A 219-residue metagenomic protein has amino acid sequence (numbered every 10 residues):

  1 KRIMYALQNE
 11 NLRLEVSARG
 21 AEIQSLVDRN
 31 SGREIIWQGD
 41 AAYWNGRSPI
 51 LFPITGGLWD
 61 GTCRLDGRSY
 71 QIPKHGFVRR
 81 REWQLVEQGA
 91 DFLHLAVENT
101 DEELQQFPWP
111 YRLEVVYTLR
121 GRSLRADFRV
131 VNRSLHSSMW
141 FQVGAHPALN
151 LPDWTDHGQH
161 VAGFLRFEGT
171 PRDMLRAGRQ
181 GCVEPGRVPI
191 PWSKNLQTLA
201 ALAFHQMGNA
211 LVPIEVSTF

Functional and structural regions predicted by a protein language model:
K1, Q8-E10, G20, G57 (+6 more regions): Residues that act as N-cap/strand-start positions at coil-to-secondary-structure junctions
K1-L65, S69-P73, T218-F219: Beta-strand-rich N-terminal accessory domains
R2-M4, I23, A90-H94, S123: A generic structural signal for beta-strand entry/edge sites
L7, N99-W154: Acidic, contiguous internal or C-terminal segments within carbohydrate-active enzymes that form a structured patch used
L12-V16, V115-Y117, L165: Broad, structure-driven detector of short, well-ordered beta-strand segments within folded domains
R68, I72-G121: Extended, loop-rich substrate-binding clefts of extracytoplasmic carbohydrate-active enzymes
H136, W140, A148-F219: Active-site/ligand-binding surface loops and adjacent short beta/alpha elements that line catalytic pockets across
